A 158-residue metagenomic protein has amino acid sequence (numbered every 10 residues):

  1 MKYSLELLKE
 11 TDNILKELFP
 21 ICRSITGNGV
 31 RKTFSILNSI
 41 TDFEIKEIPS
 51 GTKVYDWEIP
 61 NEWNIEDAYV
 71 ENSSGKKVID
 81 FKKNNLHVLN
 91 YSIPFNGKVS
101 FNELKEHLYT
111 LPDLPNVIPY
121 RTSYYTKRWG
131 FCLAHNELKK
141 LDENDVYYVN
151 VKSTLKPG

Functional and structural regions predicted by a protein language model:
M1-G158: N-terminal hydrophobic/helix-forming segments and targeting peptides
